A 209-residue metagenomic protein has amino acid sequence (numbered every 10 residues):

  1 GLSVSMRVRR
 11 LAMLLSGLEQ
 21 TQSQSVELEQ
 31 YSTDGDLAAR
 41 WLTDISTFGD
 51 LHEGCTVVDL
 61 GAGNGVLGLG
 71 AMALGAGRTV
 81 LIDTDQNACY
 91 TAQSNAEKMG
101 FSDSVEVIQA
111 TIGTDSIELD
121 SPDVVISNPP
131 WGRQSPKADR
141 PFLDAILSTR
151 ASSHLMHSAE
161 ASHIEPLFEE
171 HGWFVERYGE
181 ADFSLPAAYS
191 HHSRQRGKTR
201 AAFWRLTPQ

Functional and structural regions predicted by a protein language model:
L2-Q209: Class I S-adenosyl-L-methionine-dependent methyltransferase catalytic core
